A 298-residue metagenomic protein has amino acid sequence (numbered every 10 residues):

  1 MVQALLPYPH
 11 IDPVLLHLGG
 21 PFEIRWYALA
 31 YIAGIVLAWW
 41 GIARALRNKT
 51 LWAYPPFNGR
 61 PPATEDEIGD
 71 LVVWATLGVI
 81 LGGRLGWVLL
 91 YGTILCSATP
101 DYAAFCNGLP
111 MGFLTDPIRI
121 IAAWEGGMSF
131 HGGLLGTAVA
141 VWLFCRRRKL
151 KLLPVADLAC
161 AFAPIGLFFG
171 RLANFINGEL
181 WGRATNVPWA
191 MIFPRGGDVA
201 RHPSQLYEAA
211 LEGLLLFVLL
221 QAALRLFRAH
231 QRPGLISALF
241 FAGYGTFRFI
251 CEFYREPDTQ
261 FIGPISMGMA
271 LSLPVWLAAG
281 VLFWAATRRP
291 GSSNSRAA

Functional and structural regions predicted by a protein language model:
M1-A298: Hydrophobic, membrane-interfacing alpha helices
